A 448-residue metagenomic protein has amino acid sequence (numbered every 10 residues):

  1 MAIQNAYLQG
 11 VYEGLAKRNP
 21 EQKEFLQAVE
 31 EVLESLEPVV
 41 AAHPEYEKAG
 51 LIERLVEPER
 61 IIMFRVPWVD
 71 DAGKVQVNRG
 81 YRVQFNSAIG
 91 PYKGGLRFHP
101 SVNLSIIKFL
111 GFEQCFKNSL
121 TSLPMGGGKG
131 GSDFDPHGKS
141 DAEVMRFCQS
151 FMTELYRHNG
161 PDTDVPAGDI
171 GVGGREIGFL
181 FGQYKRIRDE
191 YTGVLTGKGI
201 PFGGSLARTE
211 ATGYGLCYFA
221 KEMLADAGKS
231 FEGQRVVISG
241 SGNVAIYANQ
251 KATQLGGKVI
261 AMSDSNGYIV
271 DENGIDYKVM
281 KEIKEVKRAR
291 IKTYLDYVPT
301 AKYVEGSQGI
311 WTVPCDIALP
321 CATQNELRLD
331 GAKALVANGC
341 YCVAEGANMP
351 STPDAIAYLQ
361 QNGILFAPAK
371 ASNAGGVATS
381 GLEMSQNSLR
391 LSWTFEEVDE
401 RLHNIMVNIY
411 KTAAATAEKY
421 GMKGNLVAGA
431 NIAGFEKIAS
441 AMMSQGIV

Functional and structural regions predicted by a protein language model:
M1-L206, K437-G446: N-terminal ligand-binding/catalytic initiation module
A2-A28, M223, V336-V448: Adenosine-phosphate binding glycine-rich loop
Y12, E30, L104, K108-F112 (+14 more regions): Predominant activation on well-ordered alpha-helical scaffold segments within soluble catalytic domains
G73, D169-I170, S205-T212, V237-S241 (+3 more regions): Active-site nucleophile and cofactor-binding loops and adjacent substrate-binding regions of central metabolic enzymes
Q84, K129-S132, G171-V172, G242 (+3 more regions): Glycine-rich beta-alpha junction loops
T163-A167, E190-L195, I238, A261-D264 (+5 more regions): General beta-strand structural signal in soluble alpha/beta enzymes
T196-G199, G204-T312: Glycine-rich phosphate/diphosphate-binding loop of Rossmann-like nucleotide-binding domains
G267-F366, A371: Rossmann-like adenosine-cofactor binding region
